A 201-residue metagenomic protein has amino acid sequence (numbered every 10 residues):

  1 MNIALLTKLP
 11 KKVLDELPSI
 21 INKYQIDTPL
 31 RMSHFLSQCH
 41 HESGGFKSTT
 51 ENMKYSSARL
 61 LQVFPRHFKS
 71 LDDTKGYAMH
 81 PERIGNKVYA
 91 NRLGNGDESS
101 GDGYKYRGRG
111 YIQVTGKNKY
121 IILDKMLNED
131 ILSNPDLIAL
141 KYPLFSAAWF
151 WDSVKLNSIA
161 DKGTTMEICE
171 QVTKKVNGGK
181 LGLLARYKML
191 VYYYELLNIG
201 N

Functional and structural regions predicted by a protein language model:
M1-F35: Flexible propeptides and autoinhibitory/regulatory segments associated with cysteine proteases
M1-K12, H40-F150: Peptidoglycan-targeting cell-wall enzymes and recognition modules
L14, P18, M32-L36, Y111 (+5 more regions): Extracytoplasmic/secreted envelope proteins and their assembly/folding machinery, especially bacterial periplasmic
Q25-F35, S48-N52, N157-Q171: Surface-exposed patches in mature extracellular/periplasmic domains of secreted proteins
C39-E42, D161-G182: Acidic helix/loop microenvironments that form the catalytic cleft of cell-wall polysaccharide enzymes
Y142-L144, S153-L156, A160: Proteins synthesized as precursors that undergo proteolytic processing into mature forms
Q171-N201: Low-complexity, Gly/Ser/Thr/Pro-rich intrinsically disordered linker/tail segments
